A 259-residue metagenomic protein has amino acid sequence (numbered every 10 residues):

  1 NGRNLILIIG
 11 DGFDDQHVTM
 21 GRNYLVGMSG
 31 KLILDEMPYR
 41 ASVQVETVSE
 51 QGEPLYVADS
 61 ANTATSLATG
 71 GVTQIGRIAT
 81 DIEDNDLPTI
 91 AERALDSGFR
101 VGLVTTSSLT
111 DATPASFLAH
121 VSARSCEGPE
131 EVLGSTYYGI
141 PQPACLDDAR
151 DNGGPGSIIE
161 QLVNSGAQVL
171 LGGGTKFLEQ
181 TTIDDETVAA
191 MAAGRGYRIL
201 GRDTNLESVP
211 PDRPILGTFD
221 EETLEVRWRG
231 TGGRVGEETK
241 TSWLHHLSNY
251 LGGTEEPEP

Functional and structural regions predicted by a protein language model:
N1-E258: N-terminal catalytic scaffold of extracellular/periplasmic and nuclease hydrolases that process anionic headgroups
